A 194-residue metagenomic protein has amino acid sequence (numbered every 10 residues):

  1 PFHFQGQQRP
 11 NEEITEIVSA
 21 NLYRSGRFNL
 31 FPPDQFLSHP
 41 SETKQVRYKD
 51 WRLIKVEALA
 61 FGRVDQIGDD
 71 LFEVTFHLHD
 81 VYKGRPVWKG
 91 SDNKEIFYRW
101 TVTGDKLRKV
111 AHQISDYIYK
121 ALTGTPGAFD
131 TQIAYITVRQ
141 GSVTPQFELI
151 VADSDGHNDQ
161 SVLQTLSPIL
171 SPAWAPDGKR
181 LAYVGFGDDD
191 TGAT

Functional and structural regions predicted by a protein language model:
P1-K49, A60-Q66: Short beta-strand->alpha-helix linker/helix-N-cap micro-motif that forms a surface specificity/interaction loop
P10, I14, V18, R24-R27 (+5 more regions): Envelope-exposed proteins and targeting segments
T43-Y117: Amphipathic beta-strand/beta-sheet edge segments enriched in Tyr/Trp
D50, S161-V162: Conserved beta-strand positions that form and line the central face of beta-propeller blades
G90-F97, L107-E148: Pro/Ala/Gly-rich low-complexity, hydrophilic intrinsically disordered segments
W100, V162-S167: Surface loop/turn motifs at the tips and blade-to-blade linkers of beta-strand repeat domains
A121-G127, L166-V184: Conserved beta-propeller blade repeats
Q132, G141-S161, R180, V184-T194: Beta-propeller blade-edge and WD-like acidic-aromatic loop motif
